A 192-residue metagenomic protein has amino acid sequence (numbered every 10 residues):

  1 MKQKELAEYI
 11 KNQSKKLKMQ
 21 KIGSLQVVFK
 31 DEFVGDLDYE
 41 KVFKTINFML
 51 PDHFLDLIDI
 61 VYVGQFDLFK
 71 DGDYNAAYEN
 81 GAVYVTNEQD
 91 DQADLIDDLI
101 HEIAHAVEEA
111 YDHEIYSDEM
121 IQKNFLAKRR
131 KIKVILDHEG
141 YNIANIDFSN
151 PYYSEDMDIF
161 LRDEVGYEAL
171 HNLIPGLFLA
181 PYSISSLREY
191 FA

Functional and structural regions predicted by a protein language model:
M1, E5, V34-L37, K41 (+1 more regions): Alpha-helix boundary/N-cap detector
M1-I22: Disordered inhibitory propeptide/activation segment of secreted metzincin zinc metalloprotease zymogens, centered on
Q13, E40, K44-N47, F69 (+2 more regions): Residue-level detector of functional hotspots within protein domains
G23-G35, L55-F191: Active-site-flanking segments in enzyme catalytic domains
V34-L57: Zn2+-dependent metallopeptidase catalytic core
